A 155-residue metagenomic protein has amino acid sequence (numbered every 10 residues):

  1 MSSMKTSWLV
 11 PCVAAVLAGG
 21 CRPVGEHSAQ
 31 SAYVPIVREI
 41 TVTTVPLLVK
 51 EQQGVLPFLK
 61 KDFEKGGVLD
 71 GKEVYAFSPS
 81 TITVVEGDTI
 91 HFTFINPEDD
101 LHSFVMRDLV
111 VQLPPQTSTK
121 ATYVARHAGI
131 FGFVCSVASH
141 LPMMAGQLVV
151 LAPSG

Functional and structural regions predicted by a protein language model:
S2-L9: Bacterial N-terminal signal peptides that target proteins for export
L17-G20: C-terminal motif of bacterial Sec signal peptides marking the signal peptidase cleavage site
R22-H27, V34-I40, P46-L59, P114-G155: Extracellular/periplasmic metallocenter environments
R38, V45-G87: N-terminal edge beta-strand
P79-I82, D108-L113, T122: Beta-strand-rich interaction surfaces with strong enrichment in secreted/lumenal proteins
D88-I90, D100-H102: Short beta-strand/loop motifs in extracellular/secreted proteins, especially within beta-sandwich accessory domains
F94-N96: Asparagine-centered strand-capping/turn motif at beta-strand->loop junctions
L101-R107, V134: Beta-strand acidic-aromatic groove motif in beta-rich domains, primarily in extracellular
